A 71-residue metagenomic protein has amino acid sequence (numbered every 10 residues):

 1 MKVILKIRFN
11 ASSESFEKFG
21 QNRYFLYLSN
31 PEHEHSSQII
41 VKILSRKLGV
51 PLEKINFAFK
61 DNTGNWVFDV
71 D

Functional and structural regions predicted by a protein language model:
M1-D71: Contiguous, often N-terminal, cationic amphipathic patches that form binding interfaces
